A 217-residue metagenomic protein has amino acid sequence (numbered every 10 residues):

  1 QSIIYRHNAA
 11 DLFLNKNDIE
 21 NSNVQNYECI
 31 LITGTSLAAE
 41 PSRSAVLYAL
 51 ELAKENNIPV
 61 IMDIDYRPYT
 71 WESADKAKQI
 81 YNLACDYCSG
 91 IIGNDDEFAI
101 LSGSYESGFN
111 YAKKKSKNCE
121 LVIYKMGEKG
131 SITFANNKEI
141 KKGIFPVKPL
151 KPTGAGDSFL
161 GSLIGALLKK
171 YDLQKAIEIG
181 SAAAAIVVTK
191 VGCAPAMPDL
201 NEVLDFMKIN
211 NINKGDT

Functional and structural regions predicted by a protein language model:
Q1-I32, V203-T217: Conserved N-terminal subdomain of the carbohydrate kinase-like
I3, E28, E40, L101 (+3 more regions): Residues that scaffold the ATP/ADP-binding catalytic core of kinase and kinase-like folds
A9, G34-A38, A184, K190-C193: Glycine-rich phosphate/pyrophosphate-binding beta-alpha loops
E20, Y81, P149: Acidic, amphipathic alpha-helical patches
S22-N23, L83-A84, K115: Structural alpha-helical scaffold elements that stabilize or flank donor/cofactor-binding regions in carbohydrate
Q25-N26, D86-Y87, N118: Alpha-helix C-terminal capping/helix-to-coil transition sites in glycosyltransferase folds
C29, T35-N110, K129-S131: Conserved beta-alpha-beta core of the PfkB/ribokinase-like small-molecule kinase fold
E51, E55, Y105-T217: Conserved phosphate-binding/catalytic region of the ribokinase-like
